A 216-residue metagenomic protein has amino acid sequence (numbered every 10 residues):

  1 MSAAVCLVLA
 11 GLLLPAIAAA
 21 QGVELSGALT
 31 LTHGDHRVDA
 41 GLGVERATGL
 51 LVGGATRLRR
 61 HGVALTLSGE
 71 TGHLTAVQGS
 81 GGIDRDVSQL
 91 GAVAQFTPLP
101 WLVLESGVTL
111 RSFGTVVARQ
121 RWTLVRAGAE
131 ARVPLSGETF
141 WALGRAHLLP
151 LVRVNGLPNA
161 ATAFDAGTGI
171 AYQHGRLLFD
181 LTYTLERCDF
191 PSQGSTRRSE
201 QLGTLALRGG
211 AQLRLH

Functional and structural regions predicted by a protein language model:
A19-Q78, A206-H216: Short glycine/proline- and aromatic-enriched beta-strand/turn motifs that initiate or cap beta-hairpins
Q21-G27, R59-L65, P98-L104, S136-A142 (+2 more regions): Outer-envelope beta-barrel architecture signal
L29-R37, R60-G62, G69-T75, V108-G114 (+6 more regions): Transmembrane beta-strands of outer-membrane beta-barrel pores
L31, V52-R60, A92-P98, S106-V108 (+4 more regions): Residues on the lipid-exposed face of transmembrane beta-strands in outer-membrane beta-barrel proteins
D35-V44, T75-R85, G114-W122, V152-T162 (+1 more regions): Outer-membrane beta-barrel translocator domains and adjoining extracellular loop/strand segments of Gram-negative
V44-V52, H61, D84-L90, P100 (+4 more regions): Residues that define the transmembrane beta-barrel architecture of outer-membrane proteins
T66-E130, P134-S136: Outer-membrane pore/translocation modules
G144, N159-H216: Predominantly the C-terminal beta-signal and adjacent terminal strand-loop region of outer-membrane beta-barrel
